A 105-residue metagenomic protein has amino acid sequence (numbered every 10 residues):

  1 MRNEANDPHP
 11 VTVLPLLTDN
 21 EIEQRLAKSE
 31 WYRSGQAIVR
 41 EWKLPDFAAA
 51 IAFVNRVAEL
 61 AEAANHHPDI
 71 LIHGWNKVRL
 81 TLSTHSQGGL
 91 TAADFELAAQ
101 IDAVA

Functional and structural regions predicted by a protein language model:
R2-D69, W75-A105: Long, contiguous binding/interaction regions
